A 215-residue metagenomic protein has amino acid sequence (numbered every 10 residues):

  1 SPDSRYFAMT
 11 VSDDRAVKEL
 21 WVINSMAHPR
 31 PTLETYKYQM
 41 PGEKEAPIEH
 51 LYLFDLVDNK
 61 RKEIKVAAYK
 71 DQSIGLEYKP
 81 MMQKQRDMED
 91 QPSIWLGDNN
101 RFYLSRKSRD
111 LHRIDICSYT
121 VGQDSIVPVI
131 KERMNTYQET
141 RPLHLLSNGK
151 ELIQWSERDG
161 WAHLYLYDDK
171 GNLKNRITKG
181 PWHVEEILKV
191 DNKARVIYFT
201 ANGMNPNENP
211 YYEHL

Functional and structural regions predicted by a protein language model:
S1-D3, K84-D98, P142-N148, K189-N192: Structural signature of eukaryotic scaffold interfaces centered on beta-propeller domains
S1-K79, E213: Predominantly five- to eight-bladed beta-propeller fold
A8-D14, G42-E45, S93-D98, Y103-D110 (+5 more regions): Beta-strand C-termini and the immediately following turn/loop, strongest in propeller blades
P47, E89-Q91, H112, E139-R141 (+3 more regions): Beta-rich catalytic cores
E49-V57, C117-D124, L166-K170, E213-L215: Beta-propeller blade signature
K62, K79-Q83, V127-R133, L173-T178: A short beta-strand motif characteristic of beta-propeller blades
A68-D71, E132-Q138, G180-E185: Short coil/turn segments at the loop-to-beta-strand junctions that recur within blades of beta-propeller repeat folds
A162-H163, L173: Glycine-enriched catalytic-core subsegment of oxygenase/oxidase enzymes
